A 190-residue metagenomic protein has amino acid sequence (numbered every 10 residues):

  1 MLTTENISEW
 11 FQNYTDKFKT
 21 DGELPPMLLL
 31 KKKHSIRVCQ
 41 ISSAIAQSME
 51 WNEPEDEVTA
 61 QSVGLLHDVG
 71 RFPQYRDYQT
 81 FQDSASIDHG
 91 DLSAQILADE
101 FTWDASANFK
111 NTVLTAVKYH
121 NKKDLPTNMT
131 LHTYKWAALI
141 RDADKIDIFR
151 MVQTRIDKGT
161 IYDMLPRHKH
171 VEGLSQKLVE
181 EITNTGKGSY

Functional and structural regions predicted by a protein language model:
M1-L2, P26-I36, Q40-E53, L66 (+3 more regions): Divalent metal-dependent phosphate-bond-processing catalytic cores, especially two-metal-ion Mg2+/Mn2+ enzymes that act
L2-I7, Q12-G22, F101-T102, A107-N108 (+1 more regions): All-alpha prenyltransferase/terpene-synthase fold signal
S8-T15, C39, S43, A94 (+2 more regions): An amphipathic alpha-helix signature
E9-R37, G70-D83: Active-site flanking loop/helix segments enriched in acidic
E53-D56, F109: Membrane-helix interface segments
E57-Q82, S93, V113-K123: His-Asp-centered metal-binding catalytic motifs of divalent-metal-dependent phosphohydrolases/nucleases
S84-A116: Hydrophobic alpha-helical segments and helix pairs
